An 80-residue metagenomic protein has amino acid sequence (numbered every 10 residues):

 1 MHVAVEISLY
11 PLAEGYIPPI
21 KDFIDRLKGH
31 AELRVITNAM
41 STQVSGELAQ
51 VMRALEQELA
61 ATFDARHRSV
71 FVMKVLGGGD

Functional and structural regions predicted by a protein language model:
M1-D80: N-terminal intrinsically disordered, cationic/polar leader segments that include organellar targeting peptides
